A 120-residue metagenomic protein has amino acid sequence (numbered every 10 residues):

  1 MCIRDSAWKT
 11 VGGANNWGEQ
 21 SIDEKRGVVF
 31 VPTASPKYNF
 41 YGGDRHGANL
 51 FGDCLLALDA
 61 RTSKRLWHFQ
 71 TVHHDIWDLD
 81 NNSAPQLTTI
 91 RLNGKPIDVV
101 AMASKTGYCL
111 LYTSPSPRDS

Functional and structural regions predicted by a protein language model:
M1-D5, Y112-D119: Conserved small/polar residues in nucleotide/adenosyl-binding loops
R4-W8, R61-I76: Blade-edge beta-strand/turn elements of extracellular beta-propeller and related beta-sheet repeat scaffolds
G12-D44, C54, L79-S104: Repeat-blade elements of multi-bladed beta-propeller folds
F51-A60: Beta-propeller blade signature
L58, T88, L111-Y112: Hydrophobic/aromatic beta-strand positions that recur at structurally equivalent sites within the blades
T71-H74, A101, K105: Conserved short loop/turn motifs at secondary-structure junctions
A103, G107-S114: Beta-propeller fold recognition
